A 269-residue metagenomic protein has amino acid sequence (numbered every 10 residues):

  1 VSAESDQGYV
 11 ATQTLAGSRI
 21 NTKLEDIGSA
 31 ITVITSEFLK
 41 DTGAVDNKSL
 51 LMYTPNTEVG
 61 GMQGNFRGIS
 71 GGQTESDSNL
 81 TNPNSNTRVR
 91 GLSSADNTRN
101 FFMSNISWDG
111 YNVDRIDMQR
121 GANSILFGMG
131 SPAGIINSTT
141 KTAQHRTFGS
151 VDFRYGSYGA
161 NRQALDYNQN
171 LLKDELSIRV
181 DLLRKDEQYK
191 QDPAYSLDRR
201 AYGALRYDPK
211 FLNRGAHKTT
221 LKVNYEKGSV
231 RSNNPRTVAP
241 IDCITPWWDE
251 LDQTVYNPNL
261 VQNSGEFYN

Functional and structural regions predicted by a protein language model:
S2-R146: Acidic, small-polar-rich N-terminal luminal/periplasmic segments of exported/outer-membrane proteins
D6-G8, N56-G60, S131, G156-Y158 (+2 more regions): Structural signature of outer-membrane beta-barrel domains
D6-V33, R179-K185, Y189-Y207: Amphipathic repeat-derived elements
V10, T42, F127, N161 (+3 more regions): Short helix/loop capping segments that flank catalytic or ligand/cofactor-binding pockets
A11-Q13, Q63, G128-M129, Q191-D192 (+2 more regions): Short, solvent-exposed loop/turn and secondary-structure capping segments
F38-G43, S70-S76, Y158-A164, Q191-D198 (+2 more regions): Noncatalytic linker/hinge segments flanking ATPase motor cores
N112-D114, I125-G203, F211-T219: Outer-membrane beta-barrel translocator/receptor signature
D198-N269: Outer-membrane beta-barrel domain signature, strongest for Gram-negative TonB-dependent receptors and also present
